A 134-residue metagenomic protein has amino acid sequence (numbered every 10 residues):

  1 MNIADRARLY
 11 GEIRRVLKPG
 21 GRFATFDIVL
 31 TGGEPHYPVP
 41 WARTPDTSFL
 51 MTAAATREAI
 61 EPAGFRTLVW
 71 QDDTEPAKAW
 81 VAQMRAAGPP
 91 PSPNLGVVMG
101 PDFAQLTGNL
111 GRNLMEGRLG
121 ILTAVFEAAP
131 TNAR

Functional and structural regions predicted by a protein language model:
M1-D5: A short SAM/SAH-binding and catalytic strip from SAM-dependent methyltransferases
A7-R22: A short glycine-rich, Lys/Arg-flanked "PGG" loop and its adjoining helix->strand segment in the class I
R15, I28, L50: S-adenosyl-L-methionine-dependent methyltransferase catalytic core, i.e., the SAM/SAH-binding region
I28-T47: Short, glycine-/aromatic-enriched active-site segment of Class I SAM-dependent methyltransferases
S48-W70: Short alpha-helix
V69-R134: Conserved Class I S-adenosyl-L-methionine
